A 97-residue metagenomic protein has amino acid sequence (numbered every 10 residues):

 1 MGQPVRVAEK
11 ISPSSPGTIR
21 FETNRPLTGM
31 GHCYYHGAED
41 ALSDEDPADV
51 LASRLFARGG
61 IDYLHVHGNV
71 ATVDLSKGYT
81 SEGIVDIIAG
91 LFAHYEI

Functional and structural regions predicted by a protein language model:
M1-G17: Short, charged/polar N-terminal "headpieces" of proteins
P13-A41: Short glycine-/aliphatic-rich beta-strand segments at the starts of folded cytosolic domains
T23-R25, V73-K77: Short beta-strand-to-loop capping motifs
L27-T28, Y79-S81: Short, surface-exposed beta-strand-loop junctions and turns on beta-sheet-rich folds
S43-R58: Short amphipathic alpha-helix segments
L55-V70: Short acidic amphipathic segments
T80-F92: Charge-rich, low-aromatic oligomerization/scaffolding segments with amphipathic character
H94-I97: Conserved short beta-strand edge segments in small beta-sheet-based binding/regulatory domains
